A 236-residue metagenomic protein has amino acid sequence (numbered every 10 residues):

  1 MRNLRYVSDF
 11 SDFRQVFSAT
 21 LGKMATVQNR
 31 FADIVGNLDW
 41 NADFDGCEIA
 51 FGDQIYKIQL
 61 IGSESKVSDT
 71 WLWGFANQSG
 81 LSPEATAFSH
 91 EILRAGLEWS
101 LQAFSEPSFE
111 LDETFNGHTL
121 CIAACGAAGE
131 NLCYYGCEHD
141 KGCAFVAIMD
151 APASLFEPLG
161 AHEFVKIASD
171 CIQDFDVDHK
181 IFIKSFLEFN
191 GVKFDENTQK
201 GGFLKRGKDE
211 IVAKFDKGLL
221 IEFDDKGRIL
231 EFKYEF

Functional and structural regions predicted by a protein language model:
M1-A95: N-terminal leader/presequence regions that precede the main folded/catalytic core
Y6, Y56, Y134-Y135, F186 (+1 more regions): Sequence-level detector for tyrosine residue identity
V27-A32, D112-A128, I183-G191, F203-K205 (+1 more regions): Short, solvent-exposed secondary-structure boundary motifs
D45-C47, K141-G142, Q199-K200, K226: Beta-strand-connecting loop/turn residues
A50-L60, L155-F156, A213-E222: Short, surface-exposed beta-strand/loop "edge" segments at domain boundaries and coil↔beta transitions
S63-S65, P152-A153, D224-I229: A short, sequence-level motif marking secondary-structure junctions
S82-V177, I181: Surface-exposed beta-loop interaction hotspot
L159-F236: Alpha-helical oligomerization segments
